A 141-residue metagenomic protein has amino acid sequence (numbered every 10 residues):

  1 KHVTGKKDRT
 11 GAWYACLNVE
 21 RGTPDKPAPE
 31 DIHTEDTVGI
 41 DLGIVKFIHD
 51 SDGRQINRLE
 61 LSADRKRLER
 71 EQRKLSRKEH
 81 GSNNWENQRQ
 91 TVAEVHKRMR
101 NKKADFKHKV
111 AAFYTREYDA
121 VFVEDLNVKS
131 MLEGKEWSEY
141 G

Functional and structural regions predicted by a protein language model:
H2-G141: Positively charged, helix-rich recognition surfaces that bind polyanionic ligands
